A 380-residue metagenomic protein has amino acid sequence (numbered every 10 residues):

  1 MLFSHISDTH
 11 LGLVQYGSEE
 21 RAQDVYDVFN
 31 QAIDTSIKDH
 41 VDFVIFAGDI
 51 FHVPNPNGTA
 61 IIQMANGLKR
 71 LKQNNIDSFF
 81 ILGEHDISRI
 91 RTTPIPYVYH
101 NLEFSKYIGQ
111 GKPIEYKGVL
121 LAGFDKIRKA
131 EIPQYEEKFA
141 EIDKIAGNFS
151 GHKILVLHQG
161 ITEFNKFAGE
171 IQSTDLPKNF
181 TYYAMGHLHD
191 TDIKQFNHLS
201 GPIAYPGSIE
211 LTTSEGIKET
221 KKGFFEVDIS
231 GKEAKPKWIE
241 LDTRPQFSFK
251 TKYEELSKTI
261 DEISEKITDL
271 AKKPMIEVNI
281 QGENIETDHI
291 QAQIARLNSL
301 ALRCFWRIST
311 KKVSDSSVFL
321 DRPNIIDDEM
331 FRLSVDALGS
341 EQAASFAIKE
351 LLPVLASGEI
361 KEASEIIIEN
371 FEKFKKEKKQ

Functional and structural regions predicted by a protein language model:
M1-G67, G147, L355-I360, E365-I368 (+1 more regions): N-terminal active-site segment of His-dependent metallophosphoesterases
M1-Q23, L211, K222-R244: Domain-start "cap" segments at the beginnings of catalytic or binding domains
L2, H40, L120, G151 (+3 more regions): Short loop/turn motifs at secondary-structure junctions
H5, F46, F80, L155 (+1 more regions): Structural beta-sheet core signal
E20, H52-P54, L120-R128, D242-K258: Acidic/glycine-enriched edge-of-secondary-structure segments
N30-H40, E141, L256-L270: A short, well-ordered alpha-helical element
F43, P54-K221, F225-D228: His/Asp/Glu-rich metal-coordinating catalytic cores of metallo-dependent phosphodiesterases/hydrolases acting on
E233-Q380: Accessory, non-catalytic peripheral segments of nucleic-acid enzymes
